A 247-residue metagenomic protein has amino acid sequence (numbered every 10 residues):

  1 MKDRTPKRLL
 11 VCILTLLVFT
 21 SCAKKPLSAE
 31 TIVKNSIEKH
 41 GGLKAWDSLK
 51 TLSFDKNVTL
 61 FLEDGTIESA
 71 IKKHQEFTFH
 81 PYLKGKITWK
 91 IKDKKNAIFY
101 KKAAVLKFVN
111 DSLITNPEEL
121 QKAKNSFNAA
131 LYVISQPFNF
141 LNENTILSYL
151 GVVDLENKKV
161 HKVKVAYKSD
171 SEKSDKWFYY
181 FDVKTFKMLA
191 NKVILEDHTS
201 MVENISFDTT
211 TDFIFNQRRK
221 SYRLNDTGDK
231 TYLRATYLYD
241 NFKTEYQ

Functional and structural regions predicted by a protein language model:
K2-L10: Bacterial N-terminal signal peptides that target proteins for export
L9-L17: Sec-dependent signal peptide hydrophobic core
F19-S21: C-terminal motif of bacterial Sec signal peptides marking the signal peptidase cleavage site
K25, E38-S112: N-terminal mature ectodomain segment of secretory-pathway/periplasmic proteins
K25-T31, L106-D175, L195, Y246: Flexible, processing/modification-adjacent segments and terminal tails in exported/periplasmic/extracellular proteins
K94-L106, E118-L120, K124-N125, T227 (+1 more regions): Catalytic loop of the DD-peptidase/beta-lactamase superfamily, centered on the K-T-G motif and neighboring
K158-Q247: Gly/Pro-enriched, hydrophobic low-complexity segments that function as extracytoplasmic propeptides/linkers
